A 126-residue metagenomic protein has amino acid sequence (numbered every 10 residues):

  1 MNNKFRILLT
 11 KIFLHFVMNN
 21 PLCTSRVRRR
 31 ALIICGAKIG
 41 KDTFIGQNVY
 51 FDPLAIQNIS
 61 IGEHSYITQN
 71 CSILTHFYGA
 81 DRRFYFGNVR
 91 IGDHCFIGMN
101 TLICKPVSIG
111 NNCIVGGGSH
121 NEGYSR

Functional and structural regions predicted by a protein language model:
M1-G36, H64, N112: Terminal amphipathic alpha-helical/low-complexity segments used for targeting or macromolecular assembly
K41, G46-Q47, D52, G62-E63 (+9 more regions): Left-handed beta-helix
